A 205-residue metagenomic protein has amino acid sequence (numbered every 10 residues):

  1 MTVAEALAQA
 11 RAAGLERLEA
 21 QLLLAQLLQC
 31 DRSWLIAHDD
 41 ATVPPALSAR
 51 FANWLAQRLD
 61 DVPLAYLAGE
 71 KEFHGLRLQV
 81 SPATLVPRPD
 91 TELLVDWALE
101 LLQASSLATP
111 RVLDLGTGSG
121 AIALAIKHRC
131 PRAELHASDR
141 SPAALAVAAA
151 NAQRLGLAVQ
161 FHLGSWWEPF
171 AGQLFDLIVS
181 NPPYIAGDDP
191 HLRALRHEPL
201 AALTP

Functional and structural regions predicted by a protein language model:
M1-R17: Non-catalytic nucleic-acid substrate-recognition regions in nucleic-acid-modifying enzymes
Q9-A13, Q57, N151: Amphipathic alpha-helical regulatory segments at dimerization interfaces that relay allosteric signals between sensory
L22-E100: Conserved AdoMet
L93-L192: Conserved SAM/SAH cofactor-binding pocket of Class I
H191-P205: A mobile, often basic/glycine-rich helix-loop segment that functions as the active-site lid/recognition loop
